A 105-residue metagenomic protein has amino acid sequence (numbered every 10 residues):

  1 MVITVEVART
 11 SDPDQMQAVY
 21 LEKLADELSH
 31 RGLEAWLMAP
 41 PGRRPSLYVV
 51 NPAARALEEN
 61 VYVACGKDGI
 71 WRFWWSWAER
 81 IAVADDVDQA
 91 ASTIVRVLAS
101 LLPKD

Functional and structural regions predicted by a protein language model:
M1-V49, R80-I81: Negatively charged, low-complexity tracts enriched in Asp/Glu with abundant Ser/Thr
R43-P45, G69, D86: Beta-strand-connecting loop/turn residues
A56-A84: Intrinsically disordered, low-complexity regulatory segments enriched in Ser/Thr/Pro and charged residues
A78-D105: Ampiphathic alpha-helical segments that act as solvent-exposed interaction surfaces
